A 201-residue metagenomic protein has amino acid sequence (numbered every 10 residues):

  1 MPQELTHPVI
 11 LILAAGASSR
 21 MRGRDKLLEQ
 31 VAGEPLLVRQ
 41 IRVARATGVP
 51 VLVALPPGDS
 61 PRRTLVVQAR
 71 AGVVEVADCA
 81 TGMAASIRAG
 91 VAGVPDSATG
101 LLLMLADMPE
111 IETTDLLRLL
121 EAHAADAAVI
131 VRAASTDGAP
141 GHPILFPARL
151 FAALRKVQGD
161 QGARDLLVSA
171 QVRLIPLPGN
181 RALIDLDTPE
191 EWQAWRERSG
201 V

Functional and structural regions predicted by a protein language model:
P2-I10, A152, K156-V201: Conserved alpha/beta core of the MobA/IspD/sugar-nucleotide pyrophosphorylase nucleotidyltransferase superfamily
P2-P140, Q171-P178: Nucleotide and nucleotide-moiety/phosphate-recognizing core
S18, E29, F151-A152, Q193: Nucleotide phosphate-binding site architecture
G58-S60, L150, E191: Alpha-helix capping/helix-boundary segments
I130-R132, P143-L145, L166: Conserved hydrophobic/aromatic beta-strand scaffold that supports enzyme active sites
H142-F146, I184-D187: Short glycine- and hydrophobic/aromatic-rich loop-to-beta-strand nucleating segment in the catalytic cores
